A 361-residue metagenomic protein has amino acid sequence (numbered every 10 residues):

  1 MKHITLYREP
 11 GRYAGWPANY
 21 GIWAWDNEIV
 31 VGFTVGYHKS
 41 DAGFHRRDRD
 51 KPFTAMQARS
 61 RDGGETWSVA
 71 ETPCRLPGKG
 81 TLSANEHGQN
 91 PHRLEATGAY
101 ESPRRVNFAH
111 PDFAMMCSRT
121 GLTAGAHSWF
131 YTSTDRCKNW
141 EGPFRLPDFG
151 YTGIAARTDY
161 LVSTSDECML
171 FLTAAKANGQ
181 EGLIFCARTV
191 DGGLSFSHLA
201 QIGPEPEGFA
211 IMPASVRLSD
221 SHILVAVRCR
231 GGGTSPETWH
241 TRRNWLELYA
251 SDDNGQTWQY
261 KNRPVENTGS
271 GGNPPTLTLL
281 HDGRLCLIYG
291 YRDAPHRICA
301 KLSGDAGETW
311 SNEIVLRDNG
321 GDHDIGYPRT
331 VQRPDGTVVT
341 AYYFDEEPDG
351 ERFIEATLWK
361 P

Functional and structural regions predicted by a protein language model:
M1-P361: Asp-box/BNR beta-propeller blade signature and adjacent active/binding-site loops in extracellular glycan-interacting
